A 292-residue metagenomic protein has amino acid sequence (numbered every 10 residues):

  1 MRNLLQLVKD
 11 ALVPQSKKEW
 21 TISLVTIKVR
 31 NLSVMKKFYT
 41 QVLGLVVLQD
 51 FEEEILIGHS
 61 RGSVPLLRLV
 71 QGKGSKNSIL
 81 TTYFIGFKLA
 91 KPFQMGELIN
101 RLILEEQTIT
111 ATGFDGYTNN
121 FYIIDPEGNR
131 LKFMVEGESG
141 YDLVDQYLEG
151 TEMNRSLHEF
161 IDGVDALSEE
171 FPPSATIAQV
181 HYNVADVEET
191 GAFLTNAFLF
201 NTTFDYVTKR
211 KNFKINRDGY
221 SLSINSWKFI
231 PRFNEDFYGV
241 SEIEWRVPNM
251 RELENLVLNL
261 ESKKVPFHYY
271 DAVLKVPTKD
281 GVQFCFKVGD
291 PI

Functional and structural regions predicted by a protein language model:
M1-Q15, I103-P173, L258-I292: Vicinal oxygen chelate
L4, V46-L80, R130-G137, N201-Y238 (+1 more regions): Conserved short beta-strand elements that form part of the metal-binding/catalytic scaffold of enzyme active sites
P14-L66, H181-S221: Core segments of cupin and vicinal oxygen chelate
T21-V29, S75-R101, N119-I124, T176-A185 (+3 more regions): Vicinal oxygen chelate
K28, T40-Q41, V46-I123: Ordered, small/hydrophobic-rich secondary-structure cores
S33, S63, S75, F93 (+4 more regions): Residues that cap or initiate secondary-structure elements
T176, H181, E188-V265, Y270: Structured core of small recognition/catalytic domains
